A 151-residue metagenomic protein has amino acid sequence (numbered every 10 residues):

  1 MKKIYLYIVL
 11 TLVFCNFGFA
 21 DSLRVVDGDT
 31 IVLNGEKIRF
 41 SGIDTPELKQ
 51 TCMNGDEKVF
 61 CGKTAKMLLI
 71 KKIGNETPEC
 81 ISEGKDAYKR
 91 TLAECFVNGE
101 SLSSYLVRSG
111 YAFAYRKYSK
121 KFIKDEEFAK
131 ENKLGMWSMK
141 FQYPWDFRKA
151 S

Functional and structural regions predicted by a protein language model:
K2-S151: Small beta-barrel nucleic-acid-binding modules, primarily SNase/OB-fold domains and secondarily Tudor-like barrels
